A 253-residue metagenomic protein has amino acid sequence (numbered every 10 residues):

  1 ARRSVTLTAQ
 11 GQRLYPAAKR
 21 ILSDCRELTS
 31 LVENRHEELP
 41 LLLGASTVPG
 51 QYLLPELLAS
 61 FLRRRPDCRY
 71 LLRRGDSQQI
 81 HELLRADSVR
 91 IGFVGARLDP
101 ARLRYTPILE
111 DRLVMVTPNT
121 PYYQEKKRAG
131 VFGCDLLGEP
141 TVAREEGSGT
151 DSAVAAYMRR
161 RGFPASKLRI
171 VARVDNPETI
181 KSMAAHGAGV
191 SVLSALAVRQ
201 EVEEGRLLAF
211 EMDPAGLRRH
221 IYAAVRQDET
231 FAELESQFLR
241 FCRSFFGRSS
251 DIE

Functional and structural regions predicted by a protein language model:
A1-A9, F210-E211: Beta-hairpin "wing" of winged helix-turn-helix
T6-E37, S244: Alpha-helical "hinge/linker" immediately C-terminal to small N-terminal DNA-binding modules
E38-A101: Central regulatory/effector-binding core of bacterial HTH transcription factors
L53, L208-I252: A late-sequence structural motif
D76-H81, R85-V89, V94, A155-R159 (+1 more regions): Hydrophobic hinge/microswitch elements
L103-E146: Flexible hinge/capping segments at coil-to-helix
R104-V114, R169, E203-L217: Short beta-strand->loop
Y123-E125, E139-G162, F231-E233: Secondary-structure junction motif
